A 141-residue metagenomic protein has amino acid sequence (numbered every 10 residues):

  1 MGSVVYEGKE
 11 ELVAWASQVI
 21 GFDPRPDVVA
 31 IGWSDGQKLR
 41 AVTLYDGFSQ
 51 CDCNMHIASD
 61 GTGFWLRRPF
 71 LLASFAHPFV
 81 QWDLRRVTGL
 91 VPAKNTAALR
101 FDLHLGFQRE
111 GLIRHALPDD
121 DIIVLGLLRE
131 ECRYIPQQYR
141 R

Functional and structural regions predicted by a protein language model:
Y6-D52, T62: Acetyl-CoA-dependent GNAT
D46-I57, D83-R85, P118-D121: A conserved beta-turn-beta hairpin within the catalytic core of GNAT-like acetyltransferases that forms part
H56-L66, P92: A short, internal acetyl-CoA/4′-phosphopantetheine-binding micro-motif in the GNAT/acyltransferase core
L66-S74: Conserved acetyl-CoA pyrophosphate-binding loop and the N-cap/start of the following alpha-helix in GNAT-like
V80-V91: Conserved GNAT acetyl-CoA-binding A-motif
L90, Q108-I123: Conserved catalytic-core motifs of GNAT/GCN5-like acyltransferases
K94-G111: Conserved active-site alpha-helix within GNAT-family acetyltransferase domains
A116-R141: C-terminal "cap" of GNAT-fold acetyltransferases
